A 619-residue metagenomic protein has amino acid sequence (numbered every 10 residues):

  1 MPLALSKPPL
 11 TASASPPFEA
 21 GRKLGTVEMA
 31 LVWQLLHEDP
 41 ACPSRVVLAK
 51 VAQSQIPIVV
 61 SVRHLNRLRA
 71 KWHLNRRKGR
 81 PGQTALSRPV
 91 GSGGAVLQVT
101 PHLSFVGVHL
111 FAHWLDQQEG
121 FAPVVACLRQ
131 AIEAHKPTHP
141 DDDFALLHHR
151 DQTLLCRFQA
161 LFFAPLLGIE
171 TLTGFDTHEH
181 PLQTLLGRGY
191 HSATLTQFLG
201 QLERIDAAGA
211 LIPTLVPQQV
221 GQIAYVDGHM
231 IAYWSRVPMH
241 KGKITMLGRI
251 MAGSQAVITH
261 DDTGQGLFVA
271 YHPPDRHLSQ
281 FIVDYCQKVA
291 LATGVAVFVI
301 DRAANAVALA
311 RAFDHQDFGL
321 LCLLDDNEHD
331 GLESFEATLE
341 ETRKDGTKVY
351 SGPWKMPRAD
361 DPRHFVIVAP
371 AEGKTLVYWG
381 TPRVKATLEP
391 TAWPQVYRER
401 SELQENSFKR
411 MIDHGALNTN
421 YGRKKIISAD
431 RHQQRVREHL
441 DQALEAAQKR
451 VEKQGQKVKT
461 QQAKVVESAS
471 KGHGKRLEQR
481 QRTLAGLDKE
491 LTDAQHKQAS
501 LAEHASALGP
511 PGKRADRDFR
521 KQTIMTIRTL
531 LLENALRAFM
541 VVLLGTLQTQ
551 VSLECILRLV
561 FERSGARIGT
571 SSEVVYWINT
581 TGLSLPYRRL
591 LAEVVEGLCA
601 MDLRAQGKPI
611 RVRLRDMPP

Functional and structural regions predicted by a protein language model:
P2-T11, K78-R236, H240-L247, V257-H272 (+4 more regions): Dynamic "connector" segments at or just before major functional cores
G25-C42, F158-L166: Short, amphipathic alpha-helical "recognition" segments used to contact nucleic acids or chromatin
V32, V47-L48, L65, A160-L161 (+8 more regions): Short, conserved catalytic/metal-binding motifs centered on acidic residues
E38-Q53, L167-P181: Short, charged amphipathic recognition helices of the HTH superfamily and cognate SANT/SANTA-like modules
A52-R67, H180-T194: Short, basic interhelical loop/turn and adjoining N-cap of the next helix at nucleic-acid- or acidic-partner-contacting
A270-H272, H315-I412, S572-E573, T580 (+3 more regions): An anionic, glycine-rich sequence signature occurring as long contiguous blocks
F298-A308, D326-H329: Acidic, metal-coordinating catalytic cores used for nucleic-acid/nucleotide bond scission and strand-transfer chemistry
Q454-Q498, A502: Extended alpha-helical coiled-coil "stalk/arm" regions that act as elongated linkers or oligomerization scaffolds
